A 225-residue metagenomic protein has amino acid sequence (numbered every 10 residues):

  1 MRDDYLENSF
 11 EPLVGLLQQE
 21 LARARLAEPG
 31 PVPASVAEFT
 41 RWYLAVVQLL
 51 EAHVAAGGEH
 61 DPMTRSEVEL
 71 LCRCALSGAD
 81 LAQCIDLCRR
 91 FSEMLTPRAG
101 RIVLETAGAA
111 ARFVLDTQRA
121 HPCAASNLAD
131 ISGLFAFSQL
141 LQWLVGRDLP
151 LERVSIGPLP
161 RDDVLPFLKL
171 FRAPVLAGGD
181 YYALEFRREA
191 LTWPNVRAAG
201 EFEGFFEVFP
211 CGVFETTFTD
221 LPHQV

Functional and structural regions predicted by a protein language model:
M1-A111: N-terminal low-complexity or simple alpha-helical regulatory segments that function as activation/interaction modules
L6, C74-S77, S126, N195 (+1 more regions): Alpha-helix initiation/capping motif
R65-A190: N-terminal regulatory/effector-sensing and dimerization cores that precede helix-turn-helix DNA-binding domains
R161-D162, P166-V225: Extended mid-to-C-terminal alpha-helical interaction segments
